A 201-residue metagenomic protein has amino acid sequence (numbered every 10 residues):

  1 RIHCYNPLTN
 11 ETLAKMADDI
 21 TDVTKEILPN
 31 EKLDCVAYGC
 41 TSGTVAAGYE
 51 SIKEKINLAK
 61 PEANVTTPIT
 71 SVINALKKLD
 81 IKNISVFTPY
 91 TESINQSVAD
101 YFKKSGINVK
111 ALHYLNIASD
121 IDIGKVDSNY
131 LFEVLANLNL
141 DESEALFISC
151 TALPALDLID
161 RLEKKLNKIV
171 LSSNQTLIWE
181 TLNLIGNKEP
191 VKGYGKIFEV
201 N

Functional and structural regions predicted by a protein language model:
R1-D22, F87, S93-N95, A99-D127: N-terminal glycine-rich anion-binding loop in soluble enzyme alpha/beta folds
A17-E31, Y130-S143: Short, well-structured alpha-helical segments in soluble
D19-T21, V65-D80, L177-N187: Hydrophobic alpha-helical segments within soluble ligand-binding/sensing domains
I20-T70: Glycine/small-residue-rich loop that forms an oxyanion/phosphate-binding "nest" at active or ligand-binding sites
L33-G39, S85-V86, S143-C150: Periplasmic-binding protein-like
I52-G106: Hydrophobic, well-structured mid-protein blocks that either form specific transmembrane helices
I117-D122, L166-P190: Short, flexible loop segments at boundaries between secondary-structure elements
F132-L162, L177-I178: Hydrophobic alpha-helical
